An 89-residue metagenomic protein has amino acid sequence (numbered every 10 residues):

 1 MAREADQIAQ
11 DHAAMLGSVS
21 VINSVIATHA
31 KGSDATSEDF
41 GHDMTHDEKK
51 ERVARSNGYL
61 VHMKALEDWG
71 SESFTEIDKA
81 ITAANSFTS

Functional and structural regions predicted by a protein language model:
A2-S89: Beta-rich interaction/scaffold domains
